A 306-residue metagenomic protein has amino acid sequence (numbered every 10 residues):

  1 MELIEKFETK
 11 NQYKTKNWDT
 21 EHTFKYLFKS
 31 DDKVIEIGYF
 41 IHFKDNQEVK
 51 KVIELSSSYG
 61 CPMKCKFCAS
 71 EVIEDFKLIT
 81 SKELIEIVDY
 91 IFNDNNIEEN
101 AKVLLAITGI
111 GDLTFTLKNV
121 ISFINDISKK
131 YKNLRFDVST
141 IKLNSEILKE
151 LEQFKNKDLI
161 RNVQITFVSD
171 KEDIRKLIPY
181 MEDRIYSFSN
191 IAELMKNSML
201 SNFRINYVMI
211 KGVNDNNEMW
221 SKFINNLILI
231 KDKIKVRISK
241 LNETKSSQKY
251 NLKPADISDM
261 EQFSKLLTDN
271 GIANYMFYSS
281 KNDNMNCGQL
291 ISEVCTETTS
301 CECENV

Functional and structural regions predicted by a protein language model:
M1-D32, K196-S201, Y207-V306: Auxiliary Fe-S-binding modules of radical SAM enzymes
E2-S57, L84, I91-E99, C303: N-terminal [4Fe-4S]-dependent radical SAM core
G38, Q47-V49, C65, F115 (+5 more regions): Short acidic, gly/pro-rich beta-turn/loop elements at beta-sheet edges and active-site/ligand-binding grooves
I41, Q164-F167, Y278: Residues at the C-termini of beta-strands that transition into short coil/loop
F43, C61, N144, N242: Short loop/turn segments at secondary-structure transitions that flank enzyme active sites
V49-E54, G60, A69-M195, N202-K211 (+1 more regions): Core AdoMet radical
E54-E74, G288, T299-N305: Local cysteine-cluster metal-coordination motifs and their immediate loop/turn environment, predominantly Fe-S cluster
M63, D112, E243: Active-site micro-motifs of SAM-dependent methyltransferase domains
